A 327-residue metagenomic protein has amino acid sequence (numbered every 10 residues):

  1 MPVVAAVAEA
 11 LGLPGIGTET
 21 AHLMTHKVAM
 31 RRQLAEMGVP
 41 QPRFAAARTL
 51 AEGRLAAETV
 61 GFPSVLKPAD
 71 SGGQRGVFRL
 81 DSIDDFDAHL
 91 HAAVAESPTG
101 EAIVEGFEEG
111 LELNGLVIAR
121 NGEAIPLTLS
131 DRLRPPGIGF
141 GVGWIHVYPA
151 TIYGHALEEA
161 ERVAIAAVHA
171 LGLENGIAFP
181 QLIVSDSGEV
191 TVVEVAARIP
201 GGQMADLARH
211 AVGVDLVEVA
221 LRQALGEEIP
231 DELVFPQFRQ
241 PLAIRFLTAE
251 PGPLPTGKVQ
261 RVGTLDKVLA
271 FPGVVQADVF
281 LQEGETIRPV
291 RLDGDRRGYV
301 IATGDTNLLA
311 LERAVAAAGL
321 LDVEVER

Functional and structural regions predicted by a protein language model:
M1-R48, R296: Conserved N-proximal alpha/beta basic substrate-recognition cap immediately N-terminal to, or forming the N-lobe
F44, L66, V104, P126-L129 (+2 more regions): Generic preference for hydrophobic
G61, V184-T191, R291-D295: A short, glycine/Asx- and small/polar-enriched loop/turn that sits immediately N-terminal to a beta-strand
G61-L80: Conserved anion/nucleotide-ligand pocket segment
P68-D70, F140, V290-D295: Short, flexible turn/loop "capping" segments at secondary-structure junctions
V77-V190, A197-I199: Internal nucleotide-binding/catalytic subdomain
E158-P180, D186, A196-K258: Active-site "cap" helix and flanking loop/linker of ATP-utilizing ligase/carboxylase catalytic domains
L221-R327: Peripheral (often C-terminal) accessory segments that flank ATP-dependent C-N-forming ligase machineries
